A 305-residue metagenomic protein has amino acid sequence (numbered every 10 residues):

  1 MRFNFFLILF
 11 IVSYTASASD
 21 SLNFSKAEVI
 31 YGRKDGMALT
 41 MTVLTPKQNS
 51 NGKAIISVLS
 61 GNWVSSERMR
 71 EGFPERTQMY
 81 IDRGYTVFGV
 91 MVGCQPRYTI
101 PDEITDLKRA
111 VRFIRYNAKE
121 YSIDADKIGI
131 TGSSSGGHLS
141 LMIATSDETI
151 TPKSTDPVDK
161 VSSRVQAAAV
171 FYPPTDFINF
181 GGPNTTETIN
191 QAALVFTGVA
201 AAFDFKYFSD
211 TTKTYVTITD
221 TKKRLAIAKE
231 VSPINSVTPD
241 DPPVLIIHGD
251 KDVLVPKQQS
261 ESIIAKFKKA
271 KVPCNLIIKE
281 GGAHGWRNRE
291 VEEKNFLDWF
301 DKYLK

Functional and structural regions predicted by a protein language model:
S19-S50, T99: N-terminal cap/lid segment of alpha/beta-hydrolase-fold proteins
N51-G61: Short beta-strand element of the alpha/beta-hydrolase
M69-F88: Short amphipathic alpha-helix adjacent to the substrate-entry channel of hydrolases
E71, R112-E187: Primarily recognizes the serine-hydrolase "nucleophile elbow" in alpha/beta-hydrolase and SGNH/GDSL folds
T99-K119: Alpha/beta-hydrolase active-site loop
N184-S236: Mobile cap/lid helix-loop segments that gate and shape the active-site cleft of serine hydrolases
D240, L245-H248, D252: Short beta-strand/loop motif that positions the catalytic acidic residue of the alpha/beta-hydrolase fold
V253-S262: Conserved alpha/beta-hydrolase "acid-adjacent" motif
